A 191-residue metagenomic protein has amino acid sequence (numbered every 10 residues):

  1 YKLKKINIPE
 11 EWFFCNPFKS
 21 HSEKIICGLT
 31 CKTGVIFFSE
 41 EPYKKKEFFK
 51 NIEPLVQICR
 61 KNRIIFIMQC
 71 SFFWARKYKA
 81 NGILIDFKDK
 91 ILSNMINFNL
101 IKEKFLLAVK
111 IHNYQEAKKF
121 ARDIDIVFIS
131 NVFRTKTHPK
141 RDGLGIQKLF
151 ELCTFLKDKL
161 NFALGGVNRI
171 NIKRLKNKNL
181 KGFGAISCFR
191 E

Functional and structural regions predicted by a protein language model:
K5-E23, L107-K110, A163: Active-site mouth loops of central-metabolism enzymes
F13, A75, V127: Residue-level signal for inorganic ion chemistry
F13-I26, K32, F38-P42: Metal-dependent phosphodiesterase/phospholipase catalytic core, i.e., the His/Asp/Glu-rich active-site region
S20-E23, K45, F49, Q69 (+4 more regions): Structural motif corresponding to alpha-helix initiation and N-cap regions
C27-G28, F66-I85, V109-D123, T154-F162 (+1 more regions): Catalytic cores of alpha/beta
T33-I101: N-terminal active-site wall of soluble small-molecule enzyme domains
E40, I83-I96, I126-G143, V167-E191: Glycine-rich phosphate-binding active-site loops on the catalytic face of alpha/beta enzymes
F49-I67, N97-Y114, D142-A163: Alpha-helix-loop-beta-strand connector modules within alpha/beta enzyme cores
